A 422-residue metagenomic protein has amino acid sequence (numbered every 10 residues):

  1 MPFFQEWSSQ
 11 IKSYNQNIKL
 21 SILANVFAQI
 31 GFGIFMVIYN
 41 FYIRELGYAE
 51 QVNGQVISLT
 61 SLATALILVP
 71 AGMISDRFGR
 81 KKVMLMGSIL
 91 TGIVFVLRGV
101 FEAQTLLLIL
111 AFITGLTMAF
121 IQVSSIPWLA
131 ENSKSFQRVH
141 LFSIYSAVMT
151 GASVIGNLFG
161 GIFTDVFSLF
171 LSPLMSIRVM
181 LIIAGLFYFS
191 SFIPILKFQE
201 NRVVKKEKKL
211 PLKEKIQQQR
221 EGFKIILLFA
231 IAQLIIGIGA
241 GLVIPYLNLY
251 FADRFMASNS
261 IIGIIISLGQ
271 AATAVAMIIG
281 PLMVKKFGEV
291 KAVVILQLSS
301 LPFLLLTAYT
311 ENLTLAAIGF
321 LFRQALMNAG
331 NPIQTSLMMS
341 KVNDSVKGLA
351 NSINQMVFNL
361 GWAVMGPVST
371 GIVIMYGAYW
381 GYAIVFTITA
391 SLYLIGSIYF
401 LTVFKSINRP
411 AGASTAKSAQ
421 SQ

Functional and structural regions predicted by a protein language model:
M1-N15, Q199-I231, S418-Q422: Juxtamembrane intracellular "pre-TM" segments in multi-pass secondary transporters
Q5-A63, I225-I266: Helix-loop boundary and gating motifs at the non-cytosolic
V26, V94, T105-I121, L234 (+1 more regions): Hydrophobic core of transmembrane alpha-helices in multi-pass small-molecule transporters, especially MFS/SLC-type
I67-G79, T164, A276-E289, V373-I374: Helix-to-loop junctions at the C-terminal end of transmembrane segments in multipass secondary transporters
K82-L97, K291-L306: Structural signature of the two symmetry-related core transmembrane helices
F112-M149: Cytoplasmic helix-loop-helix junction between adjacent transmembrane helices in 12-TM secondary transporters
D165-G185, V373-Y393: A membrane-interface helix-boundary motif in multi-pass transporters
G185-K205, G396-F404: C-terminal membrane-cytosol helix-exit motif in multi-pass small-molecule transporters
